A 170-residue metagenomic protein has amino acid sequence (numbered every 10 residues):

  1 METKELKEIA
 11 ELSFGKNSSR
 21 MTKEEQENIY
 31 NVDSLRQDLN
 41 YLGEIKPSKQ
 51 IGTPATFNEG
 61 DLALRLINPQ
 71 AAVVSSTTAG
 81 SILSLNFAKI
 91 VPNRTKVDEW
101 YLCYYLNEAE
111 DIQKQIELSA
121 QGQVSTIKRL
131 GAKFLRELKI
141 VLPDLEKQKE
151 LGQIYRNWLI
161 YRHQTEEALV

Functional and structural regions predicted by a protein language model:
M1-N28, L35-L39, L142-V170: Non-catalytic DNA-recognition/assembly elements of restriction-modification systems
L6-K16, V32-Q37, A55-V73, Y105-E117 (+1 more regions): Short Ser/Thr-interspersed hydrophobic loop/turn segments at strand-loop and sheet-helix junctions that line or gate
E27, E59-L62, L85-F87: Short, surface-exposed beta-edge/turn micro-motifs
N31, K89-V91, K139: Short, well-ordered beta-strand micro-motif
N40-S48: Short, structured beta-strand/loop micro-motifs enriched in basic residues and often containing a Trp
I51-T56, T78-A79: Short, surface-exposed secondary-structure edge patches
I67-E108: A short beta-sheet element
S81-F87, G122-K149: A short glycine-rich beta-alpha junction/loop motif
